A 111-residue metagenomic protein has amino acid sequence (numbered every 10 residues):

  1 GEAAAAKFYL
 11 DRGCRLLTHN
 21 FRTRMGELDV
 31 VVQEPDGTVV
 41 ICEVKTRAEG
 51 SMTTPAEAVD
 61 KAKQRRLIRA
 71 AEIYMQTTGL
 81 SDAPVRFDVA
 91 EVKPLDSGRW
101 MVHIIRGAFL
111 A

Functional and structural regions predicted by a protein language model:
G1-H19: Acidic-basic catalytic patches of nuclease active cores, encompassing PD-(D/E)XK and other metal-cofactor nuclease
Y9, L28-S51, V59, L67: Conserved catalytic cores of phosphodiester-cleaving nucleases, focusing on short active-site segments
R12, R24-L28, V85: Short beta-strand or tight-loop elements that sit immediately N-terminal to catalytic metal-binding acidic residues
T18-R22, A90-K93: Short, solvent-exposed loop/turn elements at beta->coil junctions and helix N-caps that rim active or binding pockets
T23, E34, L95: Acidic surface patches and DE-rich sequence motifs
G26, T38-V40, D88, H103: Protein kinase-like catalytic core scaffold
S51-A83: Mid-chain, well-packed structural core segment of small domains
T77-A111: Domain-level recognition of nuclease-like catalytic cores that cleave nucleotide substrates
